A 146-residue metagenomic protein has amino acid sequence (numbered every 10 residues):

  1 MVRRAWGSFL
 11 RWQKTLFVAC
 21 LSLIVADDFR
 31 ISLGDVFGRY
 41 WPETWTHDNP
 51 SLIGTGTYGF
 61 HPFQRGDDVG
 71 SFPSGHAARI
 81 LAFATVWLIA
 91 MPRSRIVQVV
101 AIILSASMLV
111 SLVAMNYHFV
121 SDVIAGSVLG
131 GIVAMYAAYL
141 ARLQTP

Functional and structural regions predicted by a protein language model:
V2-V36, Q98: Interfacial segments of alpha-helical transmembrane regions
A5, R11-W12, W41, D68 (+1 more regions): Short, solvent-exposed coil/turn linker segments
A5-W6, V36-W41, W45, L140-T145: Membrane-interfacial segments
T15-A19, L23, H47-D48, V123-S127: Alpha-helical transmembrane segments of multi-pass membrane proteins, especially transporters and channels
A26-G54: Aromatic-rich transmembrane-lumenal/periplasmic boundary elements in polytopic membrane proteins
G54-P146: Membrane-embedded catalytic cores of phosphoryl/pyrophosphoryl-handling enzymes
